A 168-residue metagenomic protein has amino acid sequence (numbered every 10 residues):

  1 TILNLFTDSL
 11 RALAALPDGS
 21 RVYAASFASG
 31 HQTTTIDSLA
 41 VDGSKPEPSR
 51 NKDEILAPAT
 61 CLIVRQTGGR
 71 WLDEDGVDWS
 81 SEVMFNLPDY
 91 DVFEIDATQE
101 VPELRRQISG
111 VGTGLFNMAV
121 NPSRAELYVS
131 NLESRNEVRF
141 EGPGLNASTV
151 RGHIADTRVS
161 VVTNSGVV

Functional and structural regions predicted by a protein language model:
T1, F85-A97, A147-N164: Beta-propeller blade signature
T1, Q99-R105, G166-V168: Beta-strand initiation motifs
L3-T7, Q107-V111: Surface loop/turn motifs at the tips and blade-to-blade linkers of beta-strand repeat domains
L10, G112-L115: Repeat-based blade/solenoid architectures
P17-G19, N121-R124: Residue-level detector of Asp-centered blade-edge/turn motifs that repeat once per structural unit in beta-propeller
R21, E126-L127, R158: Outer-membrane beta-barrel porins/channels
A25-N86, V129-D156: Short, conserved, GDST-rich strand-edge loop motifs in beta-rich repeat architectures
